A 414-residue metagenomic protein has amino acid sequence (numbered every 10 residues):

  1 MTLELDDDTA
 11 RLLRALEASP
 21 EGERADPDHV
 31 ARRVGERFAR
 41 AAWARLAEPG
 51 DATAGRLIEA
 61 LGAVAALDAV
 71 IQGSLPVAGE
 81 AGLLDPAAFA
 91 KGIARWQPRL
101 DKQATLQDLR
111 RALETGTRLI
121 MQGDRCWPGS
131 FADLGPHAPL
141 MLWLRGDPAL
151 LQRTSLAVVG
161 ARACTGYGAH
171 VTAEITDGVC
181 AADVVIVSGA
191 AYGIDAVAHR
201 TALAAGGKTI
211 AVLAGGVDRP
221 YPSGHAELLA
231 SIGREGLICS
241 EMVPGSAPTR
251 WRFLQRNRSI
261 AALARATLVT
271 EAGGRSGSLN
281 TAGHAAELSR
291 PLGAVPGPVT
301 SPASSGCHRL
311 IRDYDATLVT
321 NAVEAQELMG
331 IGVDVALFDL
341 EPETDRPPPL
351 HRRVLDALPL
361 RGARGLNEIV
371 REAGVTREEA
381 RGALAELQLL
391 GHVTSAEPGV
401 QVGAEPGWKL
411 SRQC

Functional and structural regions predicted by a protein language model:
M1-G135: N-terminal positively charged helical leader segments and presequences
M1-R33, T115-C414: Glycine-biased, small-residue-rich flexible motifs in mid-sequence functional cores and linkers
